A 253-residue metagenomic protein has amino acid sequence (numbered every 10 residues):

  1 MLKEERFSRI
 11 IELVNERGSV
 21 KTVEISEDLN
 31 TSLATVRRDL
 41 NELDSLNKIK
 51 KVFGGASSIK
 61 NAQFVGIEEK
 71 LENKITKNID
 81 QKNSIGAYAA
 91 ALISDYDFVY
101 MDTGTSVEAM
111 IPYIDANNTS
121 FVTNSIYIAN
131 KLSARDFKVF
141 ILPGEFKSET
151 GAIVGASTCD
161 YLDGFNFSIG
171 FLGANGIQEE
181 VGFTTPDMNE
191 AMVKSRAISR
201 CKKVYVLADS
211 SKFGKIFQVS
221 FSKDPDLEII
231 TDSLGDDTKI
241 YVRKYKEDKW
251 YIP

Functional and structural regions predicted by a protein language model:
L2-E5, N15-V23, D28, A34 (+4 more regions): HTH-adjacent hinge/linker in prokaryotic transcriptional regulators
L2-E5, R9-E12, T22, K51 (+1 more regions): Conserved phosphate- and dinucleotide-binding cores of soluble alpha/beta proteins, encompassing both enzyme active
V36, I79, N83-A87, I126 (+2 more regions): Hydrophobic alpha-helical segments
A62, T105, I126-Y127: Short glycine-rich, polar/acidic loop-and-turn segments at beta strand-coil junctions
S106-M110, F213-I216: Short glycine/serine/threonine-rich phosphate/pyrophosphate-binding segments that cradle anionic phosphate groups
